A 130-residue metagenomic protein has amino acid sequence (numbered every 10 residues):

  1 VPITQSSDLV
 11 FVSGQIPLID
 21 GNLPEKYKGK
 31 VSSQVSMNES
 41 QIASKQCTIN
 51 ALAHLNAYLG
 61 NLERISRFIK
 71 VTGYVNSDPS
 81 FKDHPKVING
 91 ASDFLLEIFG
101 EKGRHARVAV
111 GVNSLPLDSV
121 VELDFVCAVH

Functional and structural regions predicted by a protein language model:
V1-H130: Short, polar/acidic, helix-capping and beta-turn segments at strand->helix junctions that line the mouths
